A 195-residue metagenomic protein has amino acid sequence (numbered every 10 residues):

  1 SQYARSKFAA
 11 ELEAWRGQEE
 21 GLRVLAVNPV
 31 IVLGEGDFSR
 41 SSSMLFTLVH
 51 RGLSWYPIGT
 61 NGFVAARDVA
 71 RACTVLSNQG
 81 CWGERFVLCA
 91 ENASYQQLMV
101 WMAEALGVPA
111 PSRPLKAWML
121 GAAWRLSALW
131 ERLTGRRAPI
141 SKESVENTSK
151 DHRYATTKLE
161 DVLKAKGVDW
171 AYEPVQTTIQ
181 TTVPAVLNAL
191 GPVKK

Functional and structural regions predicted by a protein language model:
Y3: Catalytic tyrosine of NAD(P)H-dependent dehydrogenase/reductases that use a Tyr as the general acid/base
S6: Active-site helix of classical SDR
A9, R40-S41, P57-S77, G83-E84: Substrate-positioning beta->alpha
E11-E35: Conserved beta-loop-beta element that borders a ligand/cofactor-binding pocket
A14, K158-E160: Structural element of the ATP-grasp superfamily
A26, F63, N92, R153: Short aromatic/basic micro-patch
S41-G62, A110-K150: Alpha-helical membrane-targeting segments
A72-I140, D161, A171-V175, I179-K195: Mid/C-terminal beta-alpha module of Rossmann-like enzyme folds, strongest in SDR-family dehydrogenases/epimerases
